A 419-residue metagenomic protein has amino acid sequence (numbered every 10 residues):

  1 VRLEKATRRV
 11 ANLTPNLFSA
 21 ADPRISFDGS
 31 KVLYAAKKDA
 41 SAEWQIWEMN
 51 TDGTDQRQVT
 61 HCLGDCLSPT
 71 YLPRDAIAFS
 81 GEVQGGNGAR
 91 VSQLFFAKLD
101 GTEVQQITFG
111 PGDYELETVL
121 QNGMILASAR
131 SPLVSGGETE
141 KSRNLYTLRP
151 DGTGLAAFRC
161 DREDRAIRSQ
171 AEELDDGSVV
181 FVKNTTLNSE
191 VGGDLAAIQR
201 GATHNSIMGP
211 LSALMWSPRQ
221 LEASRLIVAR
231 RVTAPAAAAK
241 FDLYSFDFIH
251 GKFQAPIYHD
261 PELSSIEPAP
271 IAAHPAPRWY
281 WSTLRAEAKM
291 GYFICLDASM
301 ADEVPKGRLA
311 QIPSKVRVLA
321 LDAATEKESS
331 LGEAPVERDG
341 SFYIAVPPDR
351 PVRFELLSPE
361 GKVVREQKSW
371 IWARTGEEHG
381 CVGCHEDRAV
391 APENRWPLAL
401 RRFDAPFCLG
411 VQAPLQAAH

Functional and structural regions predicted by a protein language model:
V1, S41-W47, N87-F95, S135-Y146 (+2 more regions): Structural motif
E4-S19, N50-D65, K98-G112, R149-I167 (+3 more regions): Multi-bladed beta-propeller domains
F27-D28, L72-R74, L120-N122, L174-D175 (+1 more regions): Residue-level detector of Asp-centered blade-edge/turn motifs that repeat once per structural unit in beta-propeller
K31, W47, A78-F79, F95 (+6 more regions): C-type cytochrome heme c attachment motif
K31-A35, I77-E82, I125-R130, V179-K183 (+1 more regions): Residue position within the beta-strands of beta-propeller blades
R165-Y244: Loop/turn-rich, solvent-exposed surfaces of beta-rich toroidal or solenoidal domains
P261-L263, R338-H419: Sequence context surrounding c-type heme c attachment/ligation sites in exported
